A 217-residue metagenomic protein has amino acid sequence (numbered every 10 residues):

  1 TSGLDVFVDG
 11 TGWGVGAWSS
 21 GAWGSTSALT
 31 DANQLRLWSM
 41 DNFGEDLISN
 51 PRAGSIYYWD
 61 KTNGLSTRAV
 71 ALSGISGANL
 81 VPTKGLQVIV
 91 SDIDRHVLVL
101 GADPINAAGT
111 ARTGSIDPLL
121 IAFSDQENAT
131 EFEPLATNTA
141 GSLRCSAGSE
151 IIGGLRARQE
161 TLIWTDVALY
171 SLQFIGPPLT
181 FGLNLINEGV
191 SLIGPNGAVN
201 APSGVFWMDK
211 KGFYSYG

Functional and structural regions predicted by a protein language model:
T1, E45-R68: Hydrophobic or amphipathic alpha-helical targeting/insertion segments
S2-A32: Leucine-centric amphipathic alpha-helical interface motifs
L4, G12, R52-A53, A102: Beta-hairpin (beta-strand-turn-beta-strand) motif
S20-N33, L65-G217: Beta-propeller and closely related beta-pinwheel folds
R36, D41-N50, D94-H96: Hydrophobic alpha-helical hairpins/lids featuring a short glycine-rich hinge
W38, Y58-W59, W164, W207: Tryptophan-centric aromatic hotspots in well-structured domains and transmembrane helices
